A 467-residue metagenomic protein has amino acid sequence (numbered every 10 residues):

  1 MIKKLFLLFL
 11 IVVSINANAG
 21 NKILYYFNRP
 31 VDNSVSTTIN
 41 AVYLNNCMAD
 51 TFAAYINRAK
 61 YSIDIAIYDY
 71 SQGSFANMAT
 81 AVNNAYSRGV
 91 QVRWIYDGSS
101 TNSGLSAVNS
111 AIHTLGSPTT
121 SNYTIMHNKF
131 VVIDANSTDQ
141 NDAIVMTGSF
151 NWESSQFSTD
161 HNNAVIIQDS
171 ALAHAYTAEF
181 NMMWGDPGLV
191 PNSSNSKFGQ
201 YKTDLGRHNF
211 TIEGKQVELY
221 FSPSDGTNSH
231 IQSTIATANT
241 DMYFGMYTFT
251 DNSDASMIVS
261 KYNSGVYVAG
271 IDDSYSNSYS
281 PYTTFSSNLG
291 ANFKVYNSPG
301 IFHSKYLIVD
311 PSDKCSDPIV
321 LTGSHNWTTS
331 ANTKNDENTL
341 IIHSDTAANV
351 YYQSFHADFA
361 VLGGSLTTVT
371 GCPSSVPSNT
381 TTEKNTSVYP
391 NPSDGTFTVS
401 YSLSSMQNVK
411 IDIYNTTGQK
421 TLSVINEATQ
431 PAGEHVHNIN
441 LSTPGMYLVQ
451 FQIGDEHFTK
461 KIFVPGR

Functional and structural regions predicted by a protein language model:
M1-L5: Positively charged n-region of N-terminal signal peptides that target proteins for export
F9-N18: Hydrophobic h-region of N-terminal signal peptides that target proteins for export in Gram-negative bacteria
V13-S14, A347, Y401: Alpha-helical transmembrane segments and their juxtamembrane interfaces
A17-A111, L115, D134-N391: Charged, low-complexity intrinsically disordered terminal segments
P118-T119: A short beta-strand motif characteristic of beta-propeller blades
M126, F302, M406-N408: Short, small/polar residue-rich loop motifs at catalytic or cofactor-binding pockets
F130: Internal, well-ordered alpha/beta segment that forms a basic, Gly-enriched binding/recognition surface
T381-Y389, S393-R467: C-terminal outer-membrane/trafficking sorting elements
